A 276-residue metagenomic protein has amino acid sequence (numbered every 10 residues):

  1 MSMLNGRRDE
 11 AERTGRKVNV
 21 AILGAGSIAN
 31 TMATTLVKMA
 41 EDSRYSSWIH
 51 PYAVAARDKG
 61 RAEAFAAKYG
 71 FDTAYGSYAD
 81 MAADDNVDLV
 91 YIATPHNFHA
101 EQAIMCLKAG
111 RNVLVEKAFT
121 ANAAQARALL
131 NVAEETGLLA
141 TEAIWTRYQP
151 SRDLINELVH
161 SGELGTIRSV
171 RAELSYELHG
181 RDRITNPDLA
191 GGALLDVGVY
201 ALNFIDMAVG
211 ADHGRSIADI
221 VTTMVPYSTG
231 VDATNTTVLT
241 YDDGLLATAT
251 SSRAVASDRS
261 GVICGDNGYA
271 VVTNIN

Functional and structural regions predicted by a protein language model:
M1-Y69: N-terminal Rossmann-like dinucleotide-binding module
S2-L4, N203-N276: Contiguous beta-strand/loop segments that form the cofactor/metal-binding neighborhood of enzyme cores
N30, A100, V199: Residues forming the Rossmann-fold NAD(P)(H) cofactor-binding site
F65-F71, L129-A133: Short, conserved SAM-binding/catalytic segment of Class I S-adenosyl-L-methionine-dependent methyltransferases
F71-Y78: Conserved SAM-binding strand-loop segment of SAM-dependent methyltransferases
L89, P95-H96, A100-R147: Beta-strand-loop-alpha-helix segment that lines the small-molecule cofactor/substrate pocket of alpha/beta enzymes
T146-I220: Predominantly a Rossmann-like dinucleotide-binding segment in NAD(P)-dependent oxidoreductases
